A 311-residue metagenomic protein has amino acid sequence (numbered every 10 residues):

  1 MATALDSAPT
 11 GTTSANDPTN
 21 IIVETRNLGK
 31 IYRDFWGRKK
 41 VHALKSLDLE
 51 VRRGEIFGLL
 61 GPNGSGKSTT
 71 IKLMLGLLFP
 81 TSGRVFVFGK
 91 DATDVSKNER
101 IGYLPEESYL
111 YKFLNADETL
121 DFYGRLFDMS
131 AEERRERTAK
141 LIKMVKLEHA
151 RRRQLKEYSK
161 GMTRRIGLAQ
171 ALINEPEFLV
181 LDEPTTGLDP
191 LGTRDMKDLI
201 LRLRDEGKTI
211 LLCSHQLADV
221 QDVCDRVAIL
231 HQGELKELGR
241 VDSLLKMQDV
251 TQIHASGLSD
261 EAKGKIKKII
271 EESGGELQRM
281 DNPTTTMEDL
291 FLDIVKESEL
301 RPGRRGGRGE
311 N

Functional and structural regions predicted by a protein language model:
A15-I22, I31-S46: A short, flexible loop at the N-terminus of ABC-type nucleotide-binding domains that lies
G83-E99: Conserved ABC transporter NBD signature motif
D121, R125, E132-A150: Conserved ABC ATPase "signature" region
I173-E177: A short, proline-enriched helix->beta-strand linker immediately N-terminal to the Walker B motif in ABC-type P-loop
L179-E183: Catalytic Walker B motif of ABC-type/P-loop ATPase nucleotide-binding domains
V241-N311: Short, charged/small-residue-rich alpha-helical element at the C-terminal edge of ABC transporter nucleotide-binding
